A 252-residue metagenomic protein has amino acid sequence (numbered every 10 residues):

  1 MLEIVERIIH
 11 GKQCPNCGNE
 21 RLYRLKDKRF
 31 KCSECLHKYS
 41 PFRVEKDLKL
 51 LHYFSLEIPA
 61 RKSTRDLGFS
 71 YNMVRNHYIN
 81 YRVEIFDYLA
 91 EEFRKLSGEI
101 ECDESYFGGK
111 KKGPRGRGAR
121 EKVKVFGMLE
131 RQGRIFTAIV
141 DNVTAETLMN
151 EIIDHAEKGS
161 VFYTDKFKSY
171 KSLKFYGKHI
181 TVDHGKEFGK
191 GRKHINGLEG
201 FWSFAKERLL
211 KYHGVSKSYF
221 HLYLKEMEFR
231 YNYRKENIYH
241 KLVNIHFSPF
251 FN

Functional and structural regions predicted by a protein language model:
M1-N252: Residue-level recognition of single "structural anchor" positions that define or cap local secondary structure
